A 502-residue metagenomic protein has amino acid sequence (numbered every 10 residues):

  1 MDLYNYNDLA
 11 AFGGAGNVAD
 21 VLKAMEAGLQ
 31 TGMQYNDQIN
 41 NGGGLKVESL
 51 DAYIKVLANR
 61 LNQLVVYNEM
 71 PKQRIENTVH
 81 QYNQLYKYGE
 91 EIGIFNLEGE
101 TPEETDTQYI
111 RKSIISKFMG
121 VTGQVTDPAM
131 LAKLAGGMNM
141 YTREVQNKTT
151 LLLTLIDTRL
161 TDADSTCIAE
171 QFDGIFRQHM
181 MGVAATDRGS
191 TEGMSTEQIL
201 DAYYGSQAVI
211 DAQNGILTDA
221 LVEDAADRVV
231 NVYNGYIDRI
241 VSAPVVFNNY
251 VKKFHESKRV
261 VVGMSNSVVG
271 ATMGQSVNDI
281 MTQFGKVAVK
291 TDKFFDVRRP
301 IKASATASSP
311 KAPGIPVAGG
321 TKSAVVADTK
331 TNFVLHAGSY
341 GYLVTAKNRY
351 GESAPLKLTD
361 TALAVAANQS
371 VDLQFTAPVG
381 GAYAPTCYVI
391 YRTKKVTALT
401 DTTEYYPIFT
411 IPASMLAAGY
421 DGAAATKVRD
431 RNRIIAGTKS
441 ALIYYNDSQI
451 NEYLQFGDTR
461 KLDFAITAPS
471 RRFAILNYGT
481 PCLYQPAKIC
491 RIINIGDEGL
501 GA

Functional and structural regions predicted by a protein language model:
M1-K311, S339, A366-V371, D421 (+2 more regions): Flexible, glycine/threonine- and acidic-rich loop/arm segments that mediate assembly and lattice contacts in viral
I301-K439: Disordered, low-complexity "stalk" and linker segments at domain junctions of extracellular and cell-surface proteins
